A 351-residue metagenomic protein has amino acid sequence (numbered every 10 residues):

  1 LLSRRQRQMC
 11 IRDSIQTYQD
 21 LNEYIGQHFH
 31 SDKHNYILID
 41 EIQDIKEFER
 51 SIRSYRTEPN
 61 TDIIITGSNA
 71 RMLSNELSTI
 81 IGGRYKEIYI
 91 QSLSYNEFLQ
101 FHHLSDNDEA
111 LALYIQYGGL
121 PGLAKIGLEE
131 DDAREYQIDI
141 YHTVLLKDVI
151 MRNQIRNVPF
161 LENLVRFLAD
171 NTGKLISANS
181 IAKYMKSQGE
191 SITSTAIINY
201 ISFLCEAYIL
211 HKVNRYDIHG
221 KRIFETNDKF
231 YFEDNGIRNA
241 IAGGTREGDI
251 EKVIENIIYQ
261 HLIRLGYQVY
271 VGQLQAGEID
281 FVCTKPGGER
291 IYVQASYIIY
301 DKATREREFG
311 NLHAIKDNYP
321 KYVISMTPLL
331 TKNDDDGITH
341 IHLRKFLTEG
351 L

Functional and structural regions predicted by a protein language model:
L1-I11: Single conserved hydrophobic/aromatic residue that forms the stacking wall/gate of nucleotide- or nucleobase-binding
H30-F48: Conserved P-loop NTPase "ATPase switch" module shared by AAA+ and STAND
L38, D62-S68, Y89: Structural recognition of the conserved hydrophobic beta-strand(s) that form the central parallel beta-sheet of P-loop
Q43-I65: Conserved Walker B catalytic segment
S68-A70, N75-L175: Interdomain motor-coupling "hinge/lid" segment immediately C-terminal to the ATP-binding subdomain of NTP-driven enzymes
E129-E289: Accessory nucleic acid-recognition modules appended to NTPase machines
I291-Y300: Active-site ExK catalytic segment of metal-dependent nucleases
P328-L351: Domain-level recognition of nuclease-like catalytic cores that cleave nucleotide substrates
